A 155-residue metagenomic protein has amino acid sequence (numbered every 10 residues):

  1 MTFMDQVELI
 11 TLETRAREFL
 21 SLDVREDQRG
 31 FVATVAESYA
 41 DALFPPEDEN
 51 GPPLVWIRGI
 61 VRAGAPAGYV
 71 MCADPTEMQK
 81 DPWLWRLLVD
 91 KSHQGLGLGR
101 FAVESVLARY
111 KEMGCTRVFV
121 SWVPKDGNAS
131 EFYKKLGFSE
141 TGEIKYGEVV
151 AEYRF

Functional and structural regions predicted by a protein language model:
T2-W85, D90-S92, V103-S105, R109 (+1 more regions): Acetyl-CoA-dependent GNAT
G95-R100: Glycine-rich acyl-CoA binding loop
Y110-W122: Conserved GNAT acetyl-CoA-binding A-motif
V120-S130, Y146-E148: Conserved beta-strand-loop-alpha-helix junction that forms the acyl-donor binding cleft
Y133, F138: Conserved active-site tyrosine of GNAT-family acetyltransferases
E152-F155: Short beta-strand-to-coil "C-cap" segments at the C-terminal boundary of structured domains/repeats, marking
